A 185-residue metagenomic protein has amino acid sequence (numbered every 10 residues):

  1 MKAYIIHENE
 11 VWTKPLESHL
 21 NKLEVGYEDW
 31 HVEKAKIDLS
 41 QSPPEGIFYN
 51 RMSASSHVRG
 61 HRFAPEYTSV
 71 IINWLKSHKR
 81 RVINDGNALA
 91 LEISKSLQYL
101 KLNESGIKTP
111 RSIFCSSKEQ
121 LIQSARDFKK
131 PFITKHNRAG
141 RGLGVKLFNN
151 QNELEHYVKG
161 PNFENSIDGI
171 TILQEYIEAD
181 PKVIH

Functional and structural regions predicted by a protein language model:
M1-Y4: Extreme N-terminal starter segment of soluble prokaryotic enzymes
E8-R111: Conserved N-proximal alpha/beta basic substrate-recognition cap immediately N-terminal to, or forming the N-lobe
H31, N84, F114-S116, N149 (+1 more regions): Short loop/edge segments at beta-strand edges and connector loops that shape dinucleotide/nucleotide cofactor-binding
K34-D38, Q120-Q123, E153: Short acidic active-site motifs
I47-R51, I133, I172: Structural motif
N87-L89, S116-Q120, R138-R141, Q151-E153 (+1 more regions): Short acidic/polar capping segments at secondary-structure boundaries
L97-G142, L147: Hydrophobic alpha-helical segments and helix pairs
L143-H185: Phosphate-binding site of ATP-dependent enzymes
